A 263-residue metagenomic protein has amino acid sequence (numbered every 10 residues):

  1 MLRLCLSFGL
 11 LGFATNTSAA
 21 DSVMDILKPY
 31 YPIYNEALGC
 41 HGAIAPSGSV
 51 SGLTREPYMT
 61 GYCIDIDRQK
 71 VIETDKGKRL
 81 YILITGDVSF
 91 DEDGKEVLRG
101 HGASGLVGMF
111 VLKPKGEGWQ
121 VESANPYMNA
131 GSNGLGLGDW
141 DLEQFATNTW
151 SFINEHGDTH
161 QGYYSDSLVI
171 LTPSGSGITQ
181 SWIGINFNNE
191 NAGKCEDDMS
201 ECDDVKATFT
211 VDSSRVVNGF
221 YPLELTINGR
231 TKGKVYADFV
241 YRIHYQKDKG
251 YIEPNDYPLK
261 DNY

Functional and structural regions predicted by a protein language model:
M1-S7: Sec-dependent signal peptide recognition, specifically the positively charged N-region followed immediately by
A14-N16: N-terminal signal peptide c-region/cleavage motif recognized by signal peptidases
A19-S132, P254-N262: Terminal domain-start segments
A19-Y62, H160-Q161, S165-Y263: Acidic, small-residue rich beta-repeat scaffolds with periodic aromatic anchors
D65-G77, L137-N148, T208-N218: Structural signature of eukaryotic scaffold interfaces centered on beta-propeller domains
L80-T85, D91-E92, V97, N148-G157 (+1 more regions): Short beta-strand elements that form the blades of beta-propeller/WD-repeat-like and other beta-sheet-rich scaffold
D93-A103, G157-G162, K232-K234: Short consensus segments that form the blades of beta-propeller domains, in both extracellular/periplasmic
Y127-T159, I170: Surface-exposed beta-loop interaction hotspot
